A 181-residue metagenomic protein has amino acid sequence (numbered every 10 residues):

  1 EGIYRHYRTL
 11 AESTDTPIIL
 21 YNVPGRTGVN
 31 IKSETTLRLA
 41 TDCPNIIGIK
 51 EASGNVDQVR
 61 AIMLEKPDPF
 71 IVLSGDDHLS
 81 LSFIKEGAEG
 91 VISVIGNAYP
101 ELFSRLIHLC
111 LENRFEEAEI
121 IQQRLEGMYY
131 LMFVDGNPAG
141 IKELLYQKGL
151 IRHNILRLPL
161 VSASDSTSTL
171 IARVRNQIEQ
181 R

Functional and structural regions predicted by a protein language model:
E1-G28, R38: Active-site beta->alpha loop and helix N-cap motifs at the rims of alpha/beta catalytic domains
G2-Y7, K32-T36, L81, I141: Short, acidic/polar
E12-S13, R26-F133: Catalytic alpha/beta core domains of metabolic enzymes, predominantly
N22-V23, N45-I46, R157: Glycine-rich phosphate-binding "P-loop"
I95, Y99-R181: C-terminal alpha-helical cap/extension of soluble enzyme domains
